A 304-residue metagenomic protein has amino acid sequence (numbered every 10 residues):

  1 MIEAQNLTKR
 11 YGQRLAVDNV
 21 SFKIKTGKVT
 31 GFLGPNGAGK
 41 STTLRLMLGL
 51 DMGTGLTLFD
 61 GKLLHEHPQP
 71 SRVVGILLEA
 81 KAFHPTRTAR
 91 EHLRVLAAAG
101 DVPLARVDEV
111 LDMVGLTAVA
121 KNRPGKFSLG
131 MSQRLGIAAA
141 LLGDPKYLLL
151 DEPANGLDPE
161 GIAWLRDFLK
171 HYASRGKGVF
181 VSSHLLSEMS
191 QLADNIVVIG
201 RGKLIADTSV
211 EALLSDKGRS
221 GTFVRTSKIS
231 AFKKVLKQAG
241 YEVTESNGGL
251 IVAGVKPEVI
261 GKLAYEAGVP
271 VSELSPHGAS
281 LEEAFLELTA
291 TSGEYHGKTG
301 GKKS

Functional and structural regions predicted by a protein language model:
I2, K9-V181, L186-D194, V198-G200 (+1 more regions): ABC transporter nucleotide-binding domains
N36, V110, L213-D216, L288: Amphipathic alpha-helical segments that mediate coupling or scaffolding at interfaces
G100, I196, K217, G240 (+2 more regions): Conserved NTP-handling cores and scaffolds of large molecular machines
G115, K170, S190, L214 (+2 more regions): Signal for well-folded cores of large energy- and translation-related assemblies
L165-I251: ABC transporter nucleotide-binding domain
V255-S304: C-terminal coupling/interaction segments
